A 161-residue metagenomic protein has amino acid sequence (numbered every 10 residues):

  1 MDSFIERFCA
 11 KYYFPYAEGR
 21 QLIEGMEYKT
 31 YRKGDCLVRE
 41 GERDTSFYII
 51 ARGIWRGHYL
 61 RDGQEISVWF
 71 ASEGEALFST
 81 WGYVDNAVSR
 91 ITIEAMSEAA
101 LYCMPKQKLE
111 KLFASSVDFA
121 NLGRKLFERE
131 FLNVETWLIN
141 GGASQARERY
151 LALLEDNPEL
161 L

Functional and structural regions predicted by a protein language model:
M1-Y28, R32, G82: Cyclic nucleotide-binding regulatory module and flanking cytosolic helices
A10, E27, Q64-S67, S79-T80 (+1 more regions): Glycine-rich, flexible loop/turn motifs
Y13-F14, K29, I50, A100 (+1 more regions): Localized chelating/binding microdomains that coordinate divalent metal ions or stabilize phosphate-bearing
E27, Y31, W55, A76 (+1 more regions): Generic structural signal for secondary-structure transition and capping sites
Y28, F70, L101-C103: Conserved hydrophobic/aromatic beta-strand scaffold that supports enzyme active sites
D35-S97: Cyclic nucleotide-binding regulatory domains
E94-E98, Y102-L161: Polybasic "coupling" helices that flank or enter modular domains
